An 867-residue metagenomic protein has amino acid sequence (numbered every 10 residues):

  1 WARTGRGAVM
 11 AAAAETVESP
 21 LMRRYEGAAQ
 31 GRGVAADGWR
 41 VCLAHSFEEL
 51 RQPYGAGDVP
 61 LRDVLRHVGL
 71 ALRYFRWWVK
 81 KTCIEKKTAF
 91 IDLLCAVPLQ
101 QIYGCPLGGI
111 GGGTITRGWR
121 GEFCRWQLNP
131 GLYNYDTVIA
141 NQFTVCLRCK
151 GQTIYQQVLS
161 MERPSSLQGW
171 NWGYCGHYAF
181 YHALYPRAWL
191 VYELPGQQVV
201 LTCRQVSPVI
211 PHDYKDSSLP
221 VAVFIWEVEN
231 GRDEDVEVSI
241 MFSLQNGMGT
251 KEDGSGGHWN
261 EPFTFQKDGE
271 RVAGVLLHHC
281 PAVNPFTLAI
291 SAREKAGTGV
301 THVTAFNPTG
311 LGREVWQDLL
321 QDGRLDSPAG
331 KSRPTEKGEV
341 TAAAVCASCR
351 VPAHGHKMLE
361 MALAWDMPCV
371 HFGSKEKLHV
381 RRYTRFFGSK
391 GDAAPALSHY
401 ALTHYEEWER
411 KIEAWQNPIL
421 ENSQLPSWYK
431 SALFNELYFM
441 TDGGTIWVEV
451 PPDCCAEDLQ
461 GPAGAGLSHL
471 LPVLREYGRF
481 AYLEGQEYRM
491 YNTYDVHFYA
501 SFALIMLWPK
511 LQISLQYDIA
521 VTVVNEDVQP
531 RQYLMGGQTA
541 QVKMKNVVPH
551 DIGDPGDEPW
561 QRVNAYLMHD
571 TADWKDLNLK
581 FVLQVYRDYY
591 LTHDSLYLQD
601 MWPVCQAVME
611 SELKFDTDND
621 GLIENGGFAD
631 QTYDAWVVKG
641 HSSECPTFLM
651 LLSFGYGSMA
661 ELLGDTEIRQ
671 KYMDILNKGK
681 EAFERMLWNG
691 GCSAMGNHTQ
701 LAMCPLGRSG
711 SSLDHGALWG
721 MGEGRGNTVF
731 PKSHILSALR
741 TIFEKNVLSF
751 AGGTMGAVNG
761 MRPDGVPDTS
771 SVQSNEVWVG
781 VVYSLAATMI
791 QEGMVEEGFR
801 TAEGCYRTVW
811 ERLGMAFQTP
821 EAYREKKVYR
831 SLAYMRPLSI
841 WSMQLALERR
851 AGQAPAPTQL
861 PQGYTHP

Functional and structural regions predicted by a protein language model:
A12-T88, W189, L194-Q197, T202 (+4 more regions): Acidic/polar, glycine-enriched structural segments that form the non-catalytic walls/loops of the carbohydrate-binding
A13-V34, I91, A96-Q101, C105-P106 (+1 more regions): Solvent-exposed N-terminal domain segments of exported/luminal and surface proteins
P106-I115, W119-G121, Y135-N141, V145-Y155 (+7 more regions): Short, solvent-exposed loop/edge-beta patches enriched in aromatic
T114, G118-W119, N230-V236, L244-E252 (+15 more regions): A generic secondary-structure signal for well-formed alpha-helical elements
E122-C124, P130-N134, V138-R204, P211-Y214 (+1 more regions): Non-catalytic C-terminal accessory modules of carbohydrate-active enzymes
T144-C149, I154-Q157, S166, N230 (+12 more regions): Aromatic-rich carbohydrate-recognition surfaces in CAZymes
C175-W189, Q198, Q266, E270-G330 (+7 more regions): Active-site acid/base region of carbohydrate-active enzymes
T493-V524, P603, W636, L651-T666 (+4 more regions): Active-site core of glycosidic bond-cleaving carbohydrate-active enzymes
